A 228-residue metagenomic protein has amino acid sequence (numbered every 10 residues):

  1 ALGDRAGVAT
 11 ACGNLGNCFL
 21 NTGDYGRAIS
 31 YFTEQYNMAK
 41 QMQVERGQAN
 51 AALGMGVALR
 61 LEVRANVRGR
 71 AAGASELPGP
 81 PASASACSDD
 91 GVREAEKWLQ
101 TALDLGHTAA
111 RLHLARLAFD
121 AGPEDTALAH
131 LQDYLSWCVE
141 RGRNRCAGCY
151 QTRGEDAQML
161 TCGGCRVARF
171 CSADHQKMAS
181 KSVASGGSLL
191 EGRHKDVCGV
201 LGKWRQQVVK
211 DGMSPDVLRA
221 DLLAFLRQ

Functional and structural regions predicted by a protein language model:
A1-G3, F225: Short, intrinsically disordered, charge-balanced linker/junction segments flanking boundaries in proteins
G13-Q228: Short alpha-helical interaction motifs and adjacent low-complexity tails used for partner binding in regulatory proteins
